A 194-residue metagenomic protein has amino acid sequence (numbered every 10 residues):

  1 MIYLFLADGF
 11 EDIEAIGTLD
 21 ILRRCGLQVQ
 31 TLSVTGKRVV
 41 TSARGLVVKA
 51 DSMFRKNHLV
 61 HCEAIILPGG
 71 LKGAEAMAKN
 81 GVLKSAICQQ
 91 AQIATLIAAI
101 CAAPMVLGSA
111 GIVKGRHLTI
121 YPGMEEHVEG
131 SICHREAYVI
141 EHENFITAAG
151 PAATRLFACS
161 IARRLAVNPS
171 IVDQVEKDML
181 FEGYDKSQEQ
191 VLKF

Functional and structural regions predicted by a protein language model:
M1-L4, F10, R24-S33, D51-S52 (+1 more regions): Active-site-adjacent pocket-lining segments in enzyme domains
F10-A15, V39: Short N-terminal binding/cap micro-motifs at the start of the first secondary-structure element
E14-T18, A86: Hydrophobic residues within alpha-helices that form the first helical element adjacent to the glycine-rich loop
I16, S33-G36: Short glycine/proline-centered loop/turn elements that form peptide/ligand docking sites
Q28, G36-T41, G45: Glycine-rich, small/polar surface segments that engage phosphate groups of diverse ligands
R44-S52: Short gly/ser/thr-rich secondary-structure transition/capping motifs
